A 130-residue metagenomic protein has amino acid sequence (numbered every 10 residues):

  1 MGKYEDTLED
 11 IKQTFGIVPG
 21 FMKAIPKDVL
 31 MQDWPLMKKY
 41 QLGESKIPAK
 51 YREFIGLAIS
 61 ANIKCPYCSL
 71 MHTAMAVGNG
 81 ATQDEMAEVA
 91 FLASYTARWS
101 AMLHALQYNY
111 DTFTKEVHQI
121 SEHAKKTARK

Functional and structural regions predicted by a protein language model:
M1-Y51, H104-K130: Acidic, glycine/proline-rich low-complexity segments that act as flexible tails and inter-domain linkers
L30-M31, M71-E85: Iron-sulfur (Fe-S) cluster-binding segments and ferredoxin-like electron-carrier domains, especially [2Fe-2S]
K38, G56, T73-V77, A90: Amphipathic alpha-helical segments within well-ordered protein domains
I55, I59-M71: Short, thiol/selenol-centered motifs that function as redox-active sites or metal-ligating centers
K64-C68, A101-L103, D111: Short helix-capping/linker segments at secondary-structure and domain boundaries
E85-F91: Beta-strand segments within the central parallel beta-sheet cores of soluble alpha/beta enzyme folds
F91-N109: Short Fe-S-cluster ligation motifs
